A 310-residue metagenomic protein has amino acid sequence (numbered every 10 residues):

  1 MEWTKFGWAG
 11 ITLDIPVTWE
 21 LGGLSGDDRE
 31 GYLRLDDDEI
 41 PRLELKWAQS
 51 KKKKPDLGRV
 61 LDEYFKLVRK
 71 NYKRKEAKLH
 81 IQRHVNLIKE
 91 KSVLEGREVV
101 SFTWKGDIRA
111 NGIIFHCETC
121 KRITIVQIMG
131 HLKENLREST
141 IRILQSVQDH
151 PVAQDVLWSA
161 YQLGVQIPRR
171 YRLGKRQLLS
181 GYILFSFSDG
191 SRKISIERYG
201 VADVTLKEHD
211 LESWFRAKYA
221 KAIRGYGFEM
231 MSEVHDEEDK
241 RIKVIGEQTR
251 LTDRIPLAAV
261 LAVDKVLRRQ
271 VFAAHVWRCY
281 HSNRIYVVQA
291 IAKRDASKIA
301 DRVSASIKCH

Functional and structural regions predicted by a protein language model:
M1-H310: N-terminal targeting sequences that direct proteins away from the cytosol to non-cytosolic compartments
